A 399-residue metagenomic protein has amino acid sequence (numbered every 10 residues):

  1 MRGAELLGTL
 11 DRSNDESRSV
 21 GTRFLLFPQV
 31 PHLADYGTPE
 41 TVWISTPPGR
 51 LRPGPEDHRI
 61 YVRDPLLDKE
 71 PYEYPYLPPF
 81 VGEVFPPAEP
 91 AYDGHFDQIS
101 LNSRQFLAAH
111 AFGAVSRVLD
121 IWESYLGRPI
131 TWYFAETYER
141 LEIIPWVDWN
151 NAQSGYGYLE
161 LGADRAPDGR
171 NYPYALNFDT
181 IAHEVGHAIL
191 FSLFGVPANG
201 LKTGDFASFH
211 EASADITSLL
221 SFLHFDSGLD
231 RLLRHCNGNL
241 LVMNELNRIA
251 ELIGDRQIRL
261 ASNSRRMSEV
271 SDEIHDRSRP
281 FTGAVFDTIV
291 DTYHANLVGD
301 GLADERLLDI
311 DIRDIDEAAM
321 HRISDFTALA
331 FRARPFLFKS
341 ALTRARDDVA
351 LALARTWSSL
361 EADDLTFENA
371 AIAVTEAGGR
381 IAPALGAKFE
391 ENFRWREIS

Functional and structural regions predicted by a protein language model:
M1-S116, D120-E123, W132-E136, F191: Acidic/polar low-complexity interaction segments
Q105, V115, L119-W132, E136-Y158 (+2 more regions): Zinc-dependent metallohydrolase catalytic domains
